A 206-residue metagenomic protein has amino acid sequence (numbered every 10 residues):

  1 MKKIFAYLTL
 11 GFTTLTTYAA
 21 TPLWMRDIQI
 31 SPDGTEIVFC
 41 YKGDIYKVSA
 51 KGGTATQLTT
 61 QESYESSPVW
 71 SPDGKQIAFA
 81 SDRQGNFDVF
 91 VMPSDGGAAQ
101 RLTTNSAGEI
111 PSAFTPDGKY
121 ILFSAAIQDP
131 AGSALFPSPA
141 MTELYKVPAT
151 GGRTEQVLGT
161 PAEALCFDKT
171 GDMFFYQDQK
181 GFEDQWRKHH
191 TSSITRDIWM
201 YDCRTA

Functional and structural regions predicted by a protein language model:
M1-I4: Positively charged n-region of N-terminal signal peptides that target proteins for export
A6-T16: Bacterial N-terminal signal peptides
T21-P22, C40-Y46, T54, T59-E65 (+8 more regions): A flexible loop/linker signature enriched in serine peptidases of the S9 family
Q29-G34, P68-Q76, S112-Y120, L165-M173: Blade-terminus and WD-like Trp-Asp/Gly-His loop motifs, strongest in beta-propeller folds
A50: Short, conserved catalytic or interaction motifs in soluble domains
